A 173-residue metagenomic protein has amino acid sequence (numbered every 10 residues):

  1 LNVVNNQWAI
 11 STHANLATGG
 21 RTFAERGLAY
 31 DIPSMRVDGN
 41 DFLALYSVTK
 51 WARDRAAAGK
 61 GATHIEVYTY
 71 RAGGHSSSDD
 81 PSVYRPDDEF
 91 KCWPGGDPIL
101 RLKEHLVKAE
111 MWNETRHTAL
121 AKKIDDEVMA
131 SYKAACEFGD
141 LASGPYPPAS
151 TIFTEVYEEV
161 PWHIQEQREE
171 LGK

Functional and structural regions predicted by a protein language model:
L1-D140: Glycine-rich ThDP/TPP pyrophosphate-binding loop and its adjacent helix/strand module within ThDP-dependent enzymes
E137-K173: C-terminal intrinsically disordered, low-complexity extensions immediately downstream of enzyme catalytic cores
